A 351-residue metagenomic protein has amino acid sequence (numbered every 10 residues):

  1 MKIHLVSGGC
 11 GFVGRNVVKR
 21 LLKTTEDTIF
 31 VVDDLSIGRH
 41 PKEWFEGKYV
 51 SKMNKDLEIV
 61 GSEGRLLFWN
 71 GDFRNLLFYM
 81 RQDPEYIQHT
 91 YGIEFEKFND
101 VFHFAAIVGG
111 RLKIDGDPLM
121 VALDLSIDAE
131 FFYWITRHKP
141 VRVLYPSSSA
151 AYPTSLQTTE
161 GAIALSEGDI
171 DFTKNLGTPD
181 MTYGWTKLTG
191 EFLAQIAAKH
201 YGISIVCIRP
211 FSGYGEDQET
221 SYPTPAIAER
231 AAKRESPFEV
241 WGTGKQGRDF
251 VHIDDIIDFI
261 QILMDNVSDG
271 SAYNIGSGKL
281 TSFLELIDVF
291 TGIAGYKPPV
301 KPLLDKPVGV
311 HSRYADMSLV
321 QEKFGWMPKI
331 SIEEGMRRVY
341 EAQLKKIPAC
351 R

Functional and structural regions predicted by a protein language model:
M1-G213, A342: N-terminal Rossmann-like NAD(P)+-binding domain of SDR-like oxidoreductases, especially those catalyzing
I3, V17, Y49-L67, G71-R74 (+1 more regions): C-terminal substrate-binding subdomain of Rossmann-fold SDR/epimerase-dehydratase oxidoreductases
S7, F95, V121-L125, Y183-G184 (+7 more regions): Short, solvent-exposed loop/helix junctions and linker helices that flank or host conserved functional motifs
F12, M181, Y222, A226 (+3 more regions): Amphipathic alpha-helical recognition patches that constitute DNA-binding helices
N16, M80-Q82, G116, S126 (+4 more regions): Generic recognition of short, well-ordered alpha-helical segments
G38-H40, P153-S155, E216-Q218, F283 (+1 more regions): A short beta-to-alpha transition loop/helix N-cap that caps and shapes the active-site region
Q157-D169, L188, F192-D265, G278-L280 (+1 more regions): NAD(P)-dependent short-chain dehydrogenase/reductase
